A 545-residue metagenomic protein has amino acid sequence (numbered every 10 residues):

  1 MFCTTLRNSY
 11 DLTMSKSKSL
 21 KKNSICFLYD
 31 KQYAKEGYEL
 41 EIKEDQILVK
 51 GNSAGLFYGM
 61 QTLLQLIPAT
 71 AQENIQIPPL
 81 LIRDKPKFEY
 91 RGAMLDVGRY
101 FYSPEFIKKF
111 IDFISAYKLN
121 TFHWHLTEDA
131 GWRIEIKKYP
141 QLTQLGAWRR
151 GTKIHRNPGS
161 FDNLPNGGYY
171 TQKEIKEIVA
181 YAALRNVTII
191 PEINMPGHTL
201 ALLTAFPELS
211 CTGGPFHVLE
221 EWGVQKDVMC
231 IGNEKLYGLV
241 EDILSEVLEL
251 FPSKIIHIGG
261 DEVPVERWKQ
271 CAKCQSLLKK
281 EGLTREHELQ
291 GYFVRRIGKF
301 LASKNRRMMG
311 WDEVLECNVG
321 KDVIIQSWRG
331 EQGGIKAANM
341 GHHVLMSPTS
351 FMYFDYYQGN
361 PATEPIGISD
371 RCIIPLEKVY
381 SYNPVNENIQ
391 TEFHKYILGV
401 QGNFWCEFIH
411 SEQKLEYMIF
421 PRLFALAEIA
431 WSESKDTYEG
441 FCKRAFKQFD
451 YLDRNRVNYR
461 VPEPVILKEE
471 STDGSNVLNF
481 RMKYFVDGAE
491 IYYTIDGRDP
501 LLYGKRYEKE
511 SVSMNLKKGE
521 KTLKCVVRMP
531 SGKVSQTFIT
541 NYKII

Functional and structural regions predicted by a protein language model:
M1-F88, K414, A430-Y451, N455: Contiguous, structured surface segment used for ligand recognition
N52, A93, I114, I189 (+4 more regions): Conserved, mostly hydrophobic/aromatic
Y90-M94, T121-H123, N186-I190, V228 (+5 more regions): Structural preference for beta-strand elements that scaffold enzyme active sites
D96-D129: A conserved hydrophobic secondary-structure block that centers on an alpha-helix together with its immediately flanking
A130-L184, T199-G238, E266-E286: Aromatic- and acidic-residue-enriched carbohydrate-binding clefts of CAZyme catalytic domains
P207, L219-E220, V224-D322, W328-K336: Active-site neighborhood of glycoside hydrolase catalytic domains
R307-V323, R329-R481: Flexible, acidic glycine-rich loops studded with aromatic residues
D436-I545: Short, compositionally stereotyped local motifs that mark structural "simplifiers"
